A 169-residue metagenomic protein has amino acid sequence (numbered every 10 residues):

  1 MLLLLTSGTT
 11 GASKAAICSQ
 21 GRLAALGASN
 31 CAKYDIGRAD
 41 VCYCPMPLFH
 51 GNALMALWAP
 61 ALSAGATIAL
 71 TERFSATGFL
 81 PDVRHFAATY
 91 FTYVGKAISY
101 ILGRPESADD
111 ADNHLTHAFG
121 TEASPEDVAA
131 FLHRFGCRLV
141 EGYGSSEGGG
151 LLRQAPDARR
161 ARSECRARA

Functional and structural regions predicted by a protein language model:
M1-A25: Conserved AMP-binding A3 loop
L3, K33, P45-M46, T71 (+3 more regions): Short hydrophobic "strand-cap" motifs at the C-terminus of beta-strands
L4, A28, S99, A129: Active-site phosphate/pyrophosphate- and oxyanion-stabilizing loops and adjacent acidic/basic residues in soluble
T6-T9, C42, L48, V83 (+3 more regions): Conserved S/T- and glycine-rich ATP-binding loop of Class I adenylate-forming
K14-I17, C44-P45, A66-R73, V140: Short beta-strand->loop structural element characteristic of the AMP-binding/adenylate-forming
A24-V41, F49-T89, R104: Conserved AMP-binding/adenylation subdomain of ANL enzymes
S63, H85-Y93, L102-A169: Gly/Ser/Thr-rich phosphate-binding loop
S75, A97-I98, S124: Alpha-helix capping/helix-boundary segments
